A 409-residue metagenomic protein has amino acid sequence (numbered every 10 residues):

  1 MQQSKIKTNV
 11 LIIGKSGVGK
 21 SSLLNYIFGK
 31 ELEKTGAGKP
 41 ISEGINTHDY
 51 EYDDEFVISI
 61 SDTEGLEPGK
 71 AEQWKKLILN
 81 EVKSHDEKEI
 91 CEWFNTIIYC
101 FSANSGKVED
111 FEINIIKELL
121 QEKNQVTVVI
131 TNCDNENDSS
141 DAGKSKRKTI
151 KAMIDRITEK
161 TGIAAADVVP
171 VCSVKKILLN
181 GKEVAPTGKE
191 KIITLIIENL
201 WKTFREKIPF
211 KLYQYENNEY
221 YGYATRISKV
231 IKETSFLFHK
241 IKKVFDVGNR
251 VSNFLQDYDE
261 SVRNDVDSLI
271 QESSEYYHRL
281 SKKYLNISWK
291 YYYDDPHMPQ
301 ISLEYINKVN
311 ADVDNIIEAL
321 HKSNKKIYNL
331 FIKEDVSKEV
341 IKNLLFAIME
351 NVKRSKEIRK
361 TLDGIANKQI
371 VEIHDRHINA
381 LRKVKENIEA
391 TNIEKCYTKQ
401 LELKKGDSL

Functional and structural regions predicted by a protein language model:
M1-P68: Conserved G1/Walker A P-loop phosphate-binding module
L11-I12, I60-D62, N95-F101, V129 (+1 more regions): Extended hydrophobic secondary-structure segments that form protein cores and membrane-embedded regions
E31, E67-P68, S105-V108, N137-D138 (+1 more regions): Conserved protein kinase catalytic core
G38-I41, E72-I78: Short glycine-rich substrate-engagement loop in P-loop NTPases that contacts/grips substrate
E64-Q73, S140-S145: Flexible beta-alpha connector loops of hexameric P-loop NTPases
L77-A164: Conserved C-terminal guanine-recognition region of P-loop GTPase G domains, centered on the G4
D134-T203: Canonical P-loop GTPase G-domain recognition
G188-E190, T194-L409: Extended helical scaffolds that flank P-loop GTPase cores
